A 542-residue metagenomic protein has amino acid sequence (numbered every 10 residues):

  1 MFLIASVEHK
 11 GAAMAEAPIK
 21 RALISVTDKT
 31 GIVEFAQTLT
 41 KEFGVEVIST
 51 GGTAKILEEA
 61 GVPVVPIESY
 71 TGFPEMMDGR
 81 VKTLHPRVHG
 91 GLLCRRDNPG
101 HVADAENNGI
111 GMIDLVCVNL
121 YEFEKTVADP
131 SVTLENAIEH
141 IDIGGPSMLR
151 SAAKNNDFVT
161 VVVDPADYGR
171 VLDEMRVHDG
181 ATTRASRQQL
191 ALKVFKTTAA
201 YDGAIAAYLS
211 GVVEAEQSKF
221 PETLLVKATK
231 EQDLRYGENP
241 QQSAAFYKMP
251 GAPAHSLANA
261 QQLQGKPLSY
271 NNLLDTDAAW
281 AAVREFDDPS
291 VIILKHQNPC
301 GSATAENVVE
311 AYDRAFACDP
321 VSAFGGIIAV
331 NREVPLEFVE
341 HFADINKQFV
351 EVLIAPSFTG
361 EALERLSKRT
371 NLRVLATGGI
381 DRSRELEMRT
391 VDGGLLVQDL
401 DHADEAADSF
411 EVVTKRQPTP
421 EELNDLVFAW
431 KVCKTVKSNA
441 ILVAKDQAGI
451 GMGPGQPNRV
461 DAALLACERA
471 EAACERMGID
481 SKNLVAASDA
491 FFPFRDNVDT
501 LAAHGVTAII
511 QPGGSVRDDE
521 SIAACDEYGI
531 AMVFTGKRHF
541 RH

Functional and structural regions predicted by a protein language model:
F2-Y70: N-terminal glycine-/serine-/threonine-rich phosphate-binding loop
A15-I24, L115-Y121, Y201-G203, G211-H542: ATP-dependent carboxylate/acyl-activation modules
V33-F43, E124-I141, S147, A279-D288 (+1 more regions): Short, hydrophobic/aliphatic alpha-helical segments
T40-K41, E58, D142, A153 (+3 more regions): Anion (oxyanion) recognition and catalysis
G52-F123: Glycine-rich nucleotide/cofactor/substrate-binding loop typically near the N-terminus or early in the first domain
R96-I143, R150-A152, T414-P420: Active-site/ligand-binding-proximal alpha/beta "capping" segment
M148, N155-V171: Mobile "lid/hinge" segments at catalytic clefts and subdomain interfaces of large enzymes
P165-A166, R170-L224, L234: Non-catalytic interaction/clamp surfaces of large macromolecular machines
